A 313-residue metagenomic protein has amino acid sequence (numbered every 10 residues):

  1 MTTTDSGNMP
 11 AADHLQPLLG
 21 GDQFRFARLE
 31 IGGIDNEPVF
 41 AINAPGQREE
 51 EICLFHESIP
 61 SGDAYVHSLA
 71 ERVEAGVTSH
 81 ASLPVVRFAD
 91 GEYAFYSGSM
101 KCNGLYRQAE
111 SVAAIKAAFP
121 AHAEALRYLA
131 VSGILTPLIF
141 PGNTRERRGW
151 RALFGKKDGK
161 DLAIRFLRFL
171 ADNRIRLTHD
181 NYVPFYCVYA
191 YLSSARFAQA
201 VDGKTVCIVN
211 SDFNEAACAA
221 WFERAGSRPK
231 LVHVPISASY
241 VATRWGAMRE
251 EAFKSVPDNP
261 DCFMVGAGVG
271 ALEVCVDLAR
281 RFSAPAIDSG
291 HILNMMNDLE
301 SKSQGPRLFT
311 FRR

Functional and structural regions predicted by a protein language model:
G7-E223: Electropositive, gly/pro-rich neighborhoods at or near active sites that engage anionic ligands
T205, D261-C262: Structural motif
D212-P260: A mid-sequence, solvent-exposed acidic-amphipathic segment
P235-T243, S283-R312: Short, flexible loop segments at boundaries between secondary-structure elements
E251-D258, G305-R313: A polyampholytic, Gly/Pro-enriched intrinsically disordered region
V265, L272-E273: Domain-scale recognition of functional cores that engage charged ligands
E273-F282: Short Gly/Thr/Asp-enriched flexible loops that form oxyanion-binding sites at enzyme active sites
